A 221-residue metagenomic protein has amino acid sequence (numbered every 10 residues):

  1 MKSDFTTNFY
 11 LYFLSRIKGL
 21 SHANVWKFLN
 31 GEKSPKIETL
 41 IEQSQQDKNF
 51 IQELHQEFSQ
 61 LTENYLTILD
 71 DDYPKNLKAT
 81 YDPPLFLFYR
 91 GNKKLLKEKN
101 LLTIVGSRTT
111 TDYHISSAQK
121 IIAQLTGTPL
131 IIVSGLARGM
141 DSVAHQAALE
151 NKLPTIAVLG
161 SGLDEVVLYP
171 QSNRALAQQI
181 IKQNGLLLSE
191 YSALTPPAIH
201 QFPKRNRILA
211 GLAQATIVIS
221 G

Functional and structural regions predicted by a protein language model:
M1-D72: Short, small/acidic-rich helices and loops at N termini and domain boundaries of DNA replication/processing enzymes
K2-F5, I68-G221: Glycine-biased, small-residue-rich flexible motifs in mid-sequence functional cores and linkers
